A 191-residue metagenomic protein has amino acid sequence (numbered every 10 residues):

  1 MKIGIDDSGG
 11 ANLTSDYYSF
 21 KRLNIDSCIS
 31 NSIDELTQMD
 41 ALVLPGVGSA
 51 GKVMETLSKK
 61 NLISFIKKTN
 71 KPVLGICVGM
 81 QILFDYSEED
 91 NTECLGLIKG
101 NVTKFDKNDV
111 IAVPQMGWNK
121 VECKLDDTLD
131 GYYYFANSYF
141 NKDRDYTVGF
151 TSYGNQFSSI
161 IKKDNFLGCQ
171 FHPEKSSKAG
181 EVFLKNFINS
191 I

Functional and structural regions predicted by a protein language model:
K2-G4, P72, C94, Y132: Residues that mark the start of a beta-strand
I3-N24, F171-S176: N-terminal beta1-alpha1 ligand-phosphate binding loop
R22-S30, E55-L57, W118-C123, F150-S152: Short gly/ser/thr-rich secondary-structure transition/capping motifs
S27-M39: Short acidic low-complexity segments
V43-P45, G168: Structural motif
G48-Q115: Cysteine-nucleophile active-site neighborhood
D85-N155: Pocket-forming structural segment of enzyme catalytic cores
F140-I191: C-terminal and late-domain segments of enzyme folds
